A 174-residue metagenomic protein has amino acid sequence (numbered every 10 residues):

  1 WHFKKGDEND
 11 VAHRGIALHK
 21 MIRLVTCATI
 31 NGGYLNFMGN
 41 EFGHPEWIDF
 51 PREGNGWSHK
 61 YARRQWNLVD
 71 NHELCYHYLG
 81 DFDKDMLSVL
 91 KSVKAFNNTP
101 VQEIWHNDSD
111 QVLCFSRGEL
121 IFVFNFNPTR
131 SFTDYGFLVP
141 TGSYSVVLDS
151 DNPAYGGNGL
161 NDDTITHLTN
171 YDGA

Functional and structural regions predicted by a protein language model:
W1-A12: Active-site clefts of carbohydrate-active enzymes
V11-K20, V25-N36, N40-A174: Carbohydrate-interacting/catalytic domains
